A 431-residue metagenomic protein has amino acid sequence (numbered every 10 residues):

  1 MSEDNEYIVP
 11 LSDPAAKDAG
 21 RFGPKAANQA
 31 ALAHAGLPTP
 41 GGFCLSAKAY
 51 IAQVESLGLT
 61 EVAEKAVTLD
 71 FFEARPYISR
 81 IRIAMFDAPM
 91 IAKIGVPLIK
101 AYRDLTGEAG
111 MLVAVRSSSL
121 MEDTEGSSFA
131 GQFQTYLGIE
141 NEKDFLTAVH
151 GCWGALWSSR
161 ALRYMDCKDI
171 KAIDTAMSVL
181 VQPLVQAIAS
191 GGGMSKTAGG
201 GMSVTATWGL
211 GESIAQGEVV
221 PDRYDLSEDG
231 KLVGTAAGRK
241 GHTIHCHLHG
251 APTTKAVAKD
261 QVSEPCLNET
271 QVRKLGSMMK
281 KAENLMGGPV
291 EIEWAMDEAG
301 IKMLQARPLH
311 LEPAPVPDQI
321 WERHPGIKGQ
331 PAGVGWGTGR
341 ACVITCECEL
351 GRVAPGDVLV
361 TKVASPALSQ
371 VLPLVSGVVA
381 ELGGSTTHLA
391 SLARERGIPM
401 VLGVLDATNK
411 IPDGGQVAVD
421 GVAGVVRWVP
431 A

Functional and structural regions predicted by a protein language model:
M1-L180, A189, V262, L267-T270 (+5 more regions): N-terminal beta-alpha lobe that positions the nucleotide/phosphoryl donor in ATP/NTP-coupled carboxylate activation
P10, A31, A114-R116, S128 (+13 more regions): Structured core elements
A16, S46, L120-E122, Q134 (+14 more regions): Short, glycine-/Ser/Thr-/acidic-enriched flexible segments
A31-A35, S195-G199, L374, S391-G397: Alpha-helix C-terminal capping segments
L45-V62, E228-G230, I244-P252, N284-H324 (+1 more regions): Terminal amphipathic helices with adjacent charged low-complexity linkers/tails
L57-T60, I214, P308-L311, G335-V353 (+2 more regions): Acidic, glycine-rich flexible loop/linker segments
V181, G217, P265-V343: Cysteine-dependent phosphatase catalytic core of the protein tyrosine phosphatase
T205-E291, M296-D297: Conserved catalytic alpha/beta cores of large enzymes that bind or transform nucleotide phosphates and polynucleotides
